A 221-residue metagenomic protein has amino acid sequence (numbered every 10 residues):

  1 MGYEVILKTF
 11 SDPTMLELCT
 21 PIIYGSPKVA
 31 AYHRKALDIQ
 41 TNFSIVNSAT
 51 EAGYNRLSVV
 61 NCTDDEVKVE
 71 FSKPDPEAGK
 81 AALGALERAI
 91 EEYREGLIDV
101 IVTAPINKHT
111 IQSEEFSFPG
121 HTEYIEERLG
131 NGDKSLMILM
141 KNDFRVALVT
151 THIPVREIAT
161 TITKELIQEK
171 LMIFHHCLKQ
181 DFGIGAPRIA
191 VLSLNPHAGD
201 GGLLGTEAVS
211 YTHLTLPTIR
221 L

Functional and structural regions predicted by a protein language model:
M1-H121, E165-L214: Contiguous, glycine/small-aliphatic-enriched amphipathic segments in soluble metabolic enzymes
A49, E126, S135-I138, K179-D181: A generic local secondary-structure boundary/capping motif
S58-V59, S135-M137, V146: Conserved beta-strand scaffold positions in the cores of enzyme catalytic domains, especially in NTP/NDP-utilizing
Q112-L136: Glycine/threonine-rich beta-strand-loop-alpha-helix active-site module that forms ligand/phosphate-binding
L139-E169: Ligand-binding beta-strand-loop-alpha-helix segment within the catalytic cores of soluble metabolic enzymes
H213-L221: Single conserved hydrophobic/aromatic residue that forms the stacking wall/gate of nucleotide- or nucleobase-binding
